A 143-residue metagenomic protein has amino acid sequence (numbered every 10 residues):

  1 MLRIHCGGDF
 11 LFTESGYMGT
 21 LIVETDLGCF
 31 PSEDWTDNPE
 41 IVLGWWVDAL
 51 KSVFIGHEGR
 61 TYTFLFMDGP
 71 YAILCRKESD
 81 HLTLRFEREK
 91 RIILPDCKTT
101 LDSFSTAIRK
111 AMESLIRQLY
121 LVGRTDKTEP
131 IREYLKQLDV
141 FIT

Functional and structural regions predicted by a protein language model:
M1-V47, K51, E58-D68, R76-K77: N-terminal low-complexity, intrinsically disordered segments
G7-L11, F66-M67, R85-T99: Short, surface-exposed, charge-dense and proline/glycine-enriched linear segments
T13-T20, L82, F86, L101 (+1 more regions): Membrane-targeting and insertion segments and their boundary/processing signals
D26-G28, G44-W46, L84-R88, D96-K98 (+1 more regions): Short, surface-exposed linear patches
D37-T61, F104-K127: DNA replication sliding-clamp ring fold and its partner-interaction surfaces
D48, Y71-E78, E129, E133-V140: Short alpha-helical interface elements
I73-K90: Mid-chain, well-packed structural core segment of small domains
K90-T143: Mixed-charge, glycine-accented linear interaction segment located at domain edges/termini
